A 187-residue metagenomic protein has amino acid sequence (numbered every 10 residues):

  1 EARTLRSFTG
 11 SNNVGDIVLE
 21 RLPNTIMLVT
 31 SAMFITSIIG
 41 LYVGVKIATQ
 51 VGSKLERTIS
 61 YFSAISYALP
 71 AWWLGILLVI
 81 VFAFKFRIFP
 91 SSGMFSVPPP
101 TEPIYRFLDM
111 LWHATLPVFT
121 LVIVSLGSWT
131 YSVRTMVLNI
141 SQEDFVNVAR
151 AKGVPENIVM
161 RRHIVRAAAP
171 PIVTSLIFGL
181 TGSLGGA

Functional and structural regions predicted by a protein language model:
E1-D16, F89: Short membrane-interfacial helix/loop motifs at transmembrane-helix boundaries
V18, L22-L55, P98-A187: Alpha-helical transmembrane segments of integral membrane proteins, especially multi-pass inner/plasma-membrane
M33, S60, I76-L77, H163: Residue-level recognition of transmembrane alpha-helices in multi-pass small-molecule transporters/permeases
Y42-V43, Q50-S53, T58, I65-L78 (+2 more regions): Transmembrane alpha-helices and adjacent helix-loop boundaries
Y61-S125: Membrane-water interface segments at transmembrane-helix boundaries in multipass membrane proteins
